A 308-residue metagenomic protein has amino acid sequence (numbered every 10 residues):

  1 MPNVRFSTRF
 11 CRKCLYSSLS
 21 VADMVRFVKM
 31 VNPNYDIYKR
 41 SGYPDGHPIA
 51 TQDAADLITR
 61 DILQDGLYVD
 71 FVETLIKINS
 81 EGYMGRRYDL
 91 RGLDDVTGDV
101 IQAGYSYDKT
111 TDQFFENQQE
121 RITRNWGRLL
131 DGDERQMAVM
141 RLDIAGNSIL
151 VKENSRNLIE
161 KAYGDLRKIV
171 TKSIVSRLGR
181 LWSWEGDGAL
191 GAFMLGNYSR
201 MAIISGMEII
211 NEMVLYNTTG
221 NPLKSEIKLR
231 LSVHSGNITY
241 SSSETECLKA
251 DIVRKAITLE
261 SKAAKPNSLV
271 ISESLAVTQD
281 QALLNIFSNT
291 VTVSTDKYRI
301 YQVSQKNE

Functional and structural regions predicted by a protein language model:
N3-Y68, M194-E308: Catalytic beta-strand-to-alpha-helix segment of the class III nucleotidyl cyclase homology domain
A54-E134: Regulatory cytosolic signal-relay segments
Y83-R86, Y105-D108, F115, S155 (+3 more regions): Short, structured coil/loop segments at alpha-helix boundaries
R86, L90, R177-L178, N217 (+1 more regions): Long, hydrophobic, amphipathic alpha-helical segments used as structural scaffolds
V96-A103, V151-N154, A192-M194, K228-S232 (+1 more regions): A broad, low-specificity signal for short, low-complexity segments enriched in glycine/proline and polar/charged
N117, I159, E246: Short, flexible loop segments at the rims of nucleotide/cofactor-binding pockets, characterized by
Q118-Q119, V139-I144, L181-E185, I227-L231 (+1 more regions): Short hydrophobic/aromatic-rich motifs at helix boundaries and adjacent loops
W126-M201: Catalytic NTP-binding/metal-coordinating core of nucleotidyl cyclase/transferase enzymes
